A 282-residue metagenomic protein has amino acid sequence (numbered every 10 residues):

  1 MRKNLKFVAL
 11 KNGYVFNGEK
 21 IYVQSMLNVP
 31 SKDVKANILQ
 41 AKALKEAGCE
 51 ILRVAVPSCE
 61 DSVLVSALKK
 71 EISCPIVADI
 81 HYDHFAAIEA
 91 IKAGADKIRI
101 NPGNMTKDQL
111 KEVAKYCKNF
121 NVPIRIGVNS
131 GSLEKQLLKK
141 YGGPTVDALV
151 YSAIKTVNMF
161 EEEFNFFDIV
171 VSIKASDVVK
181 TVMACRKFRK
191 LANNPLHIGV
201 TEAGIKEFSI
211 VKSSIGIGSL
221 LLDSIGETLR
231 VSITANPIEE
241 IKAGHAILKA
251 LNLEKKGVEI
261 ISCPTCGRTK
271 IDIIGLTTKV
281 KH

Functional and structural regions predicted by a protein language model:
M1-M26, S31, L276-H282: N-terminal amphipathic alpha-helix/helix-capping segment at the start of soluble metabolic enzymes
N17-A36, A55-P57, C74-Y82, G103 (+2 more regions): Active-site mouth loops of central-metabolism enzymes
I21-L27, E50-V54, I76-I80, I98-I100 (+5 more regions): Hydrophobic faces of well-ordered beta-strands that scaffold small-molecule active sites in alpha/beta enzyme cores
N28, K45-I72, I100-K107, D168-S176: Glycine-rich, proline-tolerant flexible connector loops at the mouths of alpha/beta enzymes
S31-A43, Y82-I88, I210-G218: Short, acidic/polar
S58-I80, E112-I124, R186-L196, T278-H282: Alpha-helix-loop-beta-strand connector modules within alpha/beta enzyme cores
I88-R125: Hydrophobic or amphipathic alpha-helical targeting/insertion segments
N129-S132, L137-H282: Catalytic alpha/beta core domains of metabolic enzymes, predominantly
